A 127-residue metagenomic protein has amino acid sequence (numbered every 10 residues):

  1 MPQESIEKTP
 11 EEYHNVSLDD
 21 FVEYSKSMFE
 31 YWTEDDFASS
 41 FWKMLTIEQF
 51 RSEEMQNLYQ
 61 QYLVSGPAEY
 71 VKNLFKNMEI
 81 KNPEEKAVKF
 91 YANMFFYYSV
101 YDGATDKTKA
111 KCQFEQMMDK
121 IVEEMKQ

Functional and structural regions predicted by a protein language model:
M1-Q3: HTH DNA-binding helix-turn interface
I6-A38, P83-F90: Hydrophobic alpha-helical connector segments
S17, Q56, Q60, D106-F114: Residue-level preference for long, well-ordered alpha-helices that form the structural scaffold of enzyme catalytic
S27-E30, I47, R51-M55, S99-D106: General structural signal for alpha-helix termini and helix-helix connectors
M28, W42-T46, F90-M94: Short alpha-helical scaffolding segments that buttress acidic/His motifs in well-ordered protein cores
E30-E34, I47-R51, F95, E123-Q127: Residues at helix-coil transition
T33-E34, S39-S40, M44-T46, F50-I80 (+1 more regions): Amphipathic alpha-helical packing segments from all-alpha helical-bundle domains
S65, F75-M125: Hydrophobic/aromatic-rich alpha-helical bundle segments in the mid-to-C-terminal region
